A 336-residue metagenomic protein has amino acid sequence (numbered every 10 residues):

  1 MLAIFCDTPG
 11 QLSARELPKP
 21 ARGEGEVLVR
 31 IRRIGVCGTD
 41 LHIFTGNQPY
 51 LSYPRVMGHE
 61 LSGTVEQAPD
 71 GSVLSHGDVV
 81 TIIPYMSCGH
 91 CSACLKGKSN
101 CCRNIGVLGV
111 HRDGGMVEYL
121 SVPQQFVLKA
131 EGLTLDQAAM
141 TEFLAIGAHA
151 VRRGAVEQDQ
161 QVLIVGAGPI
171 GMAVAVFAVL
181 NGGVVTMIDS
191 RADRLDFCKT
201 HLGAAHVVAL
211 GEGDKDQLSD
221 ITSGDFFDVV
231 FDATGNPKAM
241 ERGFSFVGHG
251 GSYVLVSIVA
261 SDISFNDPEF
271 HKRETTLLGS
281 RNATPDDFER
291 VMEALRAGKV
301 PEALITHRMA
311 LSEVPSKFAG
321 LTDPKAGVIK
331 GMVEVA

Functional and structural regions predicted by a protein language model:
M1, E241, P285, E289-A336: C-terminal hydrophobic helical "lid"/dimerization subdomain of Rossmann-like NAD(P)H-dependent oxidoreductases
P18-I34, N47-S92, E131-L133: Glycine-rich beta-strand-centered segment in the early N-terminal region that forms part of a ligand/cofactor-binding
E60, D78-V79, A93, Y119 (+4 more regions): Residue-level marker of beta-strand positions
L74-S75, V156, V247: Short, well-ordered loop/turn sites that connect or cap secondary structure elements
C88-V165: NAD(P)H dinucleotide-binding glycine-rich loop of Rossmann-like/cofactor-binding domains, especially the beta1-alpha1
L133-E212: Mid-domain Rossmann-like dinucleotide-binding core that forms the NAD(H)/NADP(H) cofactor-binding site
G213-G224: Short amphipathic alpha-helix with an adjacent loop that forms part of the alpha/beta core around
P237-A297, E334-A336: Glycine-rich phosphate-binding loop and adjacent beta-alpha segment of Rossmann(oid) nucleotide-cofactor-binding
